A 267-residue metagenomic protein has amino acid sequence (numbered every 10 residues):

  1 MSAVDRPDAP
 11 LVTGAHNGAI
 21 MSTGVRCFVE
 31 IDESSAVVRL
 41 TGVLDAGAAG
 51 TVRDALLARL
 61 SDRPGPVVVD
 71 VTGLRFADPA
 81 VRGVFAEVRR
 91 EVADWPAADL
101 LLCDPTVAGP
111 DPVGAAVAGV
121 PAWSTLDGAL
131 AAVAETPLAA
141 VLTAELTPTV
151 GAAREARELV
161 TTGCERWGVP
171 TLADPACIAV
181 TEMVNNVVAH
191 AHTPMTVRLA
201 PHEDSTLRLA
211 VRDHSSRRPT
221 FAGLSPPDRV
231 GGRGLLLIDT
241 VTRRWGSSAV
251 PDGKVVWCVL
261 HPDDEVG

Functional and structural regions predicted by a protein language model:
M1-V29: Non-catalytic signal-transmission and effector/linker regions of two-component phosphorelay proteins
A19-D54, A144-R154: STAS-typified acidic loop motif
A48, R154, E158-T181: Conserved short strand/loop->alpha-helix "switch" segment adjacent to the catalytic nucleotide/phosphoryl-transfer site
A49-P121: Amphipathic alpha-helical interaction surfaces in cytosolic regulatory modules
R59, T72, V92, G109-P121 (+2 more regions): Conserved beta-strand-loop-beta-strand hairpin that lines the nucleotide-binding pocket of ATP/GTP-utilizing enzymes
V120-A131: A glycine-rich helix N-cap at a beta->alpha junction
A132-V160: Surface-exposed beta-loop interaction hotspot
